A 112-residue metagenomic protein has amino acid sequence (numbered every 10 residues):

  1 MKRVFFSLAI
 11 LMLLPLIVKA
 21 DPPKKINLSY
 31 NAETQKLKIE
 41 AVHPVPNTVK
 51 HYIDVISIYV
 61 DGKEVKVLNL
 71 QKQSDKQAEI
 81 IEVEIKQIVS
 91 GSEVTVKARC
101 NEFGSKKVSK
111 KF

Functional and structural regions predicted by a protein language model:
M1-V4: Positively charged n-region of N-terminal signal peptides that target proteins for export
L14-D21: Sec/Tat signal peptide C-region and signal peptidase I cleavage site
D21-H51: Short, surface-exposed binding/anchoring microloops in extracellular/periplasmic proteins
K38, S74-E82: Aromatic sugar-binding surface patches on proteins that engage polysaccharides or sugar-phosphate polymers
V55-Y59: Beta-strand signatures of extracellular beta-sandwich domains
E64-S74, K111-F112: Solvent-exposed serine/threonine-rich low-complexity stretches and specific carbohydrate-binding patches
E84-G91: Surface-exposed, short loops/turns at beta-strand junctions within beta-sandwich domains
A98-V108: Short acidic/polar inter-strand loop motif in beta-rich domains
